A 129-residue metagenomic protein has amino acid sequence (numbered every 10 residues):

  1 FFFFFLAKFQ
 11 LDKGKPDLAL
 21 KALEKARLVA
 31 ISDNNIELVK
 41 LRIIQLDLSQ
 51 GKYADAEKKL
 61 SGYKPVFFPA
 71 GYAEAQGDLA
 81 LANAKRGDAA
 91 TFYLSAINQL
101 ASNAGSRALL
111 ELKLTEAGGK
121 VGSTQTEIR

Functional and structural regions predicted by a protein language model:
F2-Q76, K85: Alpha-helical adaptor scaffolds
L6, A19-L23, G105-R129: Extracytoplasmic/luminal low-complexity segments enriched in Pro/Gly and acidic/polar residues that act as flexible
D12, S49, A82-N83, K113-K120: Register position in tetratricopeptide repeats
D17-L20, E37, A54-E57, G87-I97 (+2 more regions): Conserved positions within tetratricopeptide repeat
R27-V29, P65-V66, A84-G105: TPR/TPR-like (Sel1-like) alpha-helical repeat modules
L41-R42, D78, L110-K113: Short, structured secondary-structure boundary patches
E74-L81, Y93: Repeat-based scaffolding regions
